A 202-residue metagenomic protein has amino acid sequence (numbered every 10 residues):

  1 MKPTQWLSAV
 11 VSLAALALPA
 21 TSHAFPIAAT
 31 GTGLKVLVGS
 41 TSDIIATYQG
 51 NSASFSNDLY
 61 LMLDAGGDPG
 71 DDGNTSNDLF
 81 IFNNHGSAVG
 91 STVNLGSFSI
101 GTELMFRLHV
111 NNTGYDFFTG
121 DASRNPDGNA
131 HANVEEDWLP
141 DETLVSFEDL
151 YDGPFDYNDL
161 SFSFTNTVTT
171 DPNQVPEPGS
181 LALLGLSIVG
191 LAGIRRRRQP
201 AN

Functional and structural regions predicted by a protein language model:
M1-S8: Bacterial N-terminal signal peptides that target proteins for export
V10-A17: Bacterial N-terminal signal peptides
L18-A24: Sec/Tat signal peptide C-region and signal peptidase I cleavage site
F25-S146, L150, T167-T170: Extracellular distal adhesion/interaction modules in secreted or cell-surface proteins
L150-Q174: A recurrent domain-boundary module in secreted/ectodomain proteins
P176-I194: A short, hydrophobic C-terminal helix/tail in secreted or cell-surface proteins
A192-N202: C-terminal membrane-anchoring or membrane-association module
